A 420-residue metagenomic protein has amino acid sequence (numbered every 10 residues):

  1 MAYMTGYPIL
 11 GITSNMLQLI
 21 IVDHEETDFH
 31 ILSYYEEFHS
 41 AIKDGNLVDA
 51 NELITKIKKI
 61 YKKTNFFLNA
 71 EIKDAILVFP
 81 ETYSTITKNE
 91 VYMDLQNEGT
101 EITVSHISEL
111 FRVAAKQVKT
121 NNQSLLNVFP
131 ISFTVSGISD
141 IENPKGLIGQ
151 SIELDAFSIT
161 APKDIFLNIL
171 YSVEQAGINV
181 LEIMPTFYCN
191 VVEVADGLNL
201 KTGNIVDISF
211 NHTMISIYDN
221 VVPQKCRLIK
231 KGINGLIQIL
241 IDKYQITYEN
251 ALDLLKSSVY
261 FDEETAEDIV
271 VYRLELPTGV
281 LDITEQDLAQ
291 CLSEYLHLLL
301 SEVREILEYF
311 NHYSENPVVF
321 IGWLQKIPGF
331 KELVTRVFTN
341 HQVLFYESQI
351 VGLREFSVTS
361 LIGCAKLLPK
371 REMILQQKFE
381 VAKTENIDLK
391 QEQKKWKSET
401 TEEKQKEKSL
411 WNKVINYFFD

Functional and structural regions predicted by a protein language model:
M1-M16, I20-D74, F79-G203, E264 (+3 more regions): Nucleotide/phosphate-binding catalytic cleft detector across ATP-hydrolyzing and phosphate-transferring enzymes
L10-M16, P80, I205-M214, Y218-V222 (+2 more regions): A short acidic Gly-Thr/Ser loop motif
I42-G45, P162-I183, V222-E263: Glycine-rich phosphate-binding loop plus the immediately following alpha-helix
G45, T55-K56, E182, V192 (+3 more regions): Helical "lid/coupling" subdomains associated with nucleotide-phosphate turnover
L125, G203-I208, N250, L254 (+1 more regions): A polyampholytic, Gly/Pro-enriched intrinsically disordered region
S151-E153, D219-N220, F310-P317: Short, surface-exposed connector motifs at secondary-structure boundaries
N199, N220-K231, L344-I350: Short helix/strand-bridging catalytic loops that position acidic/His residues to coordinate divalent metals and engage
L200-K201, D219, T278-G279: Active-site loop ensemble at the mouth of alpha/beta enzyme cores that anchors a bound cofactor
